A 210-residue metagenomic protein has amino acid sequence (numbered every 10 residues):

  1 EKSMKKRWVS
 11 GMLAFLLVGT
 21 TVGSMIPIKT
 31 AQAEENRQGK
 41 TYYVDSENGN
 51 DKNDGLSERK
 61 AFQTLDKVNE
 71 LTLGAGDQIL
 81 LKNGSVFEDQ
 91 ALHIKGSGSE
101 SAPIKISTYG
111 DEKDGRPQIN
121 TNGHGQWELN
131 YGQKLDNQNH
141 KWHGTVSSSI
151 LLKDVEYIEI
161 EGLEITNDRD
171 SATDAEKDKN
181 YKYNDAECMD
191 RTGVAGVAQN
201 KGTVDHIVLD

Functional and structural regions predicted by a protein language model:
K2-M12: Bacterial N-terminal signal peptides that target proteins for export
S3, I28-A33, H206-D210: Short, intrinsically disordered, charge-balanced linker/junction segments flanking boundaries in proteins
G11-T21: Hydrophobic alpha-helical targeting segments used for export or membrane insertion
G19-N36: Sec-dependent signal peptide cleavage junction
Q38-Y43: Short structural boundary motif marking the start of a folded domain
S46-N83, E88: Acidic Gly/Asp/Thr-rich repetitive segments characteristic of extracellular carbohydrate-active and adhesion proteins
L71-Q133, I150-E164, G202-D210: Beta-solenoid repeat scaffold
Y131, H143-D210: Right-handed parallel beta-helix
